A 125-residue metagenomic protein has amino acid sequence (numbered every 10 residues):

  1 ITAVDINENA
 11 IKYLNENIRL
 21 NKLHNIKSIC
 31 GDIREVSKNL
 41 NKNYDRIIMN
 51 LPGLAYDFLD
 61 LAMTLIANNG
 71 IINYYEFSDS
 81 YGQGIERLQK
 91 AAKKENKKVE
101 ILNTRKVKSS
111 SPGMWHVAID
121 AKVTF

Functional and structural regions predicted by a protein language model:
I1-F125: Rossmann-like S-adenosyl-L-methionine
